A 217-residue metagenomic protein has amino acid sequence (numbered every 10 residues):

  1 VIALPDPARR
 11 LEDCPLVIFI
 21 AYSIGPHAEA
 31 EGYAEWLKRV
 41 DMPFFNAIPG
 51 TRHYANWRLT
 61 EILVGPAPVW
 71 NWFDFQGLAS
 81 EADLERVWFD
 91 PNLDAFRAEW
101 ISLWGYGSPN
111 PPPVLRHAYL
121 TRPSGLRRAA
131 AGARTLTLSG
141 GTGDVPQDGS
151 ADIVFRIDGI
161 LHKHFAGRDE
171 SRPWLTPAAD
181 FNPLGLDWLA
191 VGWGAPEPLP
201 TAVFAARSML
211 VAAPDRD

Functional and structural regions predicted by a protein language model:
V1-D217: Macromolecular interaction modules
